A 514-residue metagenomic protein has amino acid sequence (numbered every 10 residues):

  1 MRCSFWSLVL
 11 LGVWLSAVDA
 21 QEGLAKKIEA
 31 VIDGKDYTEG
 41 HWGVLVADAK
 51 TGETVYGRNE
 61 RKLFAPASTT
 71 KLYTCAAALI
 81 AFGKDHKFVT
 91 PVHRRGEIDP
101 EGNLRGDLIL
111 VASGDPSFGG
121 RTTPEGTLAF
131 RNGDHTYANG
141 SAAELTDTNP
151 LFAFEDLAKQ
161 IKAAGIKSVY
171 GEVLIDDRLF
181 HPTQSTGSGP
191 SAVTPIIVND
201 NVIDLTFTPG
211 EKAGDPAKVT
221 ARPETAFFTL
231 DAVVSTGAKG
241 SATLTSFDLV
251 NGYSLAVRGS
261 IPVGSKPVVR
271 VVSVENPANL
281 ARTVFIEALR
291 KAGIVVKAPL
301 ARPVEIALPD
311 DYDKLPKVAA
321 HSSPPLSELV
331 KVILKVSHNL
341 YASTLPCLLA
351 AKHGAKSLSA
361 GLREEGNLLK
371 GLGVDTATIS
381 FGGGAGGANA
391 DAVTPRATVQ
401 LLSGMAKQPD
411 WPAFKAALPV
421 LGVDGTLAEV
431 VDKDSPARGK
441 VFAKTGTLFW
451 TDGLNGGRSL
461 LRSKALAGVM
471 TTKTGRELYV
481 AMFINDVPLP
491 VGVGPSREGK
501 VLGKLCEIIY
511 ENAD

Functional and structural regions predicted by a protein language model:
S4-W14: Bacterial N-terminal signal peptides
V18-A49, Y56-K62, Q160: Beta-lactamase-like hydrolase cores
E22-G34, I80-T376, L461, T474 (+1 more regions): Conserved serine DD-peptidase/penicillin-binding transpeptidase domain and beta-lactam-recognizing active-site
D48, A112-G114, G259, T471 (+1 more regions): Flexible glycine-/small-residue-rich
G52, K71-A78, V173, I196 (+6 more regions): Residue-level preference for non-acidic, small/hydrophobic
V55-G57, F152, S343-D514: Small-residue-rich helix-loop
G57-A77: Short active-site loop at a secondary-structure junction that contains or immediately precedes the catalytic residue(s)
N59-F64, V271, A385-A388: A short glycine/serine-rich beta->alpha loop
